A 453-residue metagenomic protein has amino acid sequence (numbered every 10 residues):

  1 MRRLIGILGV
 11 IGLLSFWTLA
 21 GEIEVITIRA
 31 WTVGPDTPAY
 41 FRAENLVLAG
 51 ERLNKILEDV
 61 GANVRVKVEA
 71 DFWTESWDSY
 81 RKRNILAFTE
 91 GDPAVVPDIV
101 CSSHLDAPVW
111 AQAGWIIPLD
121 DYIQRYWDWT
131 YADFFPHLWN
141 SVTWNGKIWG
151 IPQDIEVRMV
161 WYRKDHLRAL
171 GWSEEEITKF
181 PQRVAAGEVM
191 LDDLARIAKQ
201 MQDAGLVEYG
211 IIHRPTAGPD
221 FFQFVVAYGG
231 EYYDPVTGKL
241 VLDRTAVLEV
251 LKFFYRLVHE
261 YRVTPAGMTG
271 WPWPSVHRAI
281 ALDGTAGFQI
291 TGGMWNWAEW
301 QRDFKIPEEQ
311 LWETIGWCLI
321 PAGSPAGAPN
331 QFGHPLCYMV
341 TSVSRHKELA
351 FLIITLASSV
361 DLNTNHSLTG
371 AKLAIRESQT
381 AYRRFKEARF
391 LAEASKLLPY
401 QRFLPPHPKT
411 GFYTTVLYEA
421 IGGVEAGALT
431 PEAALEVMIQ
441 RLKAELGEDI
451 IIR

Functional and structural regions predicted by a protein language model:
R2-I7, L14-A113, Q124-D128, E174-E175 (+3 more regions): Conserved N-terminal structural module of periplasmic/extracytoplasmic solute-binding proteins
F41, K164, I354-E377: Periplasmic-binding protein-like
R81, S102-M159, D192-D193, F224 (+4 more regions): Hinge/lid segment of periplasmic solute-binding proteins
D120-F134, I177-G187, G230-L251, R256-L257 (+2 more regions): Short, solvent-exposed loop/beta-turn-alpha elements that line the ligand-binding surface or hinge of extracytoplasmic
W144-D154, R158-V160, A185-L240, A246 (+1 more regions): Extracytoplasmic/periplasmic solute-binding protein
W161-K164, G333-R345, N365-L368: A bilobed periplasmic-binding-protein/Venus flytrap-type ligand-binding module shared by bacterial periplasmic
D193-M201, V236-P272, G316, I320 (+1 more regions): Glycine-centered hinge/linker elements that transmit conformational signals in sensory and ligand-binding systems
W312-E313, W317-A322, S367-G423, E448-R453: Long, aromatic- and glycine/proline-rich binding clefts that accommodate carbohydrate-like moieties
